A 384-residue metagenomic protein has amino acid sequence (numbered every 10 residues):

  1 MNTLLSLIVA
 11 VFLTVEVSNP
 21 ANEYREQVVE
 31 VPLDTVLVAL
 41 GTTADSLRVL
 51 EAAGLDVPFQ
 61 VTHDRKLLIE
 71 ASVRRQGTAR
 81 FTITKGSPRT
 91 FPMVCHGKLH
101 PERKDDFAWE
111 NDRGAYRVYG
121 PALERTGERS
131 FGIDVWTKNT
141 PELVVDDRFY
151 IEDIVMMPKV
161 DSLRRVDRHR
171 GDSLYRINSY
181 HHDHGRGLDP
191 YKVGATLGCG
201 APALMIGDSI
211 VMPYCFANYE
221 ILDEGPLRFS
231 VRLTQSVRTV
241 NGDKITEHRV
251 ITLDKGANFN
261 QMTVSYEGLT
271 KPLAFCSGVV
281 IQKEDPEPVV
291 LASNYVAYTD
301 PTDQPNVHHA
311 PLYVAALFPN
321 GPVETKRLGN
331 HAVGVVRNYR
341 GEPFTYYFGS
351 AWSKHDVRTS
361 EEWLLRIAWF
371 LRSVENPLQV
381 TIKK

Functional and structural regions predicted by a protein language model:
N2-V11: Sec-dependent N-terminal signal peptides
V11-K98, R103-K104, R129-V145: Alpha-mannosidase-like glycoside hydrolase catalytic domains involved in N-glycan trimming, generalizing to other
E16, A274-R327: Polysaccharide-binding surfaces and accessory modules of carbohydrate-active proteins
K66, V314-K384: Beta-strand-rich recognition/accessory modules
G77-P88, V231-Q235, E342-S353: Short, hydrophobic/aromatic-enriched beta-strand segments in well-ordered soluble domains
S87-G207: Solvent-exposed N-terminal domain segments of exported/luminal and surface proteins
I221-L273: Acidic, contiguous internal or C-terminal segments within carbohydrate-active enzymes that form a structured patch used
